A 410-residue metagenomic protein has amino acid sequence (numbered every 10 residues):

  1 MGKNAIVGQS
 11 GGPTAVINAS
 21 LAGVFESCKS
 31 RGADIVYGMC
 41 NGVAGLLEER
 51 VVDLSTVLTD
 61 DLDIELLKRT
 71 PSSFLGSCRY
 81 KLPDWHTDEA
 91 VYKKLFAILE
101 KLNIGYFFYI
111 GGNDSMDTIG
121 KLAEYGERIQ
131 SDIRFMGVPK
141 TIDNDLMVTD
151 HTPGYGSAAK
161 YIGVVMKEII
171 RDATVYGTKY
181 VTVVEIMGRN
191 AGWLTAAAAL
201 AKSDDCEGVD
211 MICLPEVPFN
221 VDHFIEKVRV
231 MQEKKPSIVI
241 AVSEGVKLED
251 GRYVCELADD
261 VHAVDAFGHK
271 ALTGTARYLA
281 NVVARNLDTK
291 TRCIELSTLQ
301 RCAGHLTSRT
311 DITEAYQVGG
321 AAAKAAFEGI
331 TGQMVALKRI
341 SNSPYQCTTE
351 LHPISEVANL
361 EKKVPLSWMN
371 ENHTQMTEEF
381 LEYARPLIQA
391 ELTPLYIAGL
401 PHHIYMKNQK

Functional and structural regions predicted by a protein language model:
M1-V52: N-terminal phosphate-binding or glycine-rich loops at protein starts, especially the Walker A/P-loop of NTPases
K3-V7, L67-K81, K140-D150, G177-Y180 (+1 more regions): Gly-rich Lys/Arg/Thr-decorated short loops/hinges at beta-loop-alpha junctions or inter-strand turns that position
S10-G12, M39-G45, R79-Y80, G112-N113 (+5 more regions): Short, ordered loop/turn segments at secondary-structure junctions
T14-V24, L46-L47, V91-K93, N113-K121 (+5 more regions): Short glycine/serine/threonine-rich phosphate/pyrophosphate-binding segments that cradle anionic phosphate groups
V36, I98, Y106-G111, D117-D132 (+2 more regions): Accessory alpha-helical/coil subdomains and C-terminal extensions that flank or cap enzyme catalytic cores
E49-G105, D114, P153-Y155, K167: Glycine-rich oxoanion-binding loops at beta->alpha junctions
C255-K410: C-terminal non-catalytic interaction/assembly regions of soluble proteins
